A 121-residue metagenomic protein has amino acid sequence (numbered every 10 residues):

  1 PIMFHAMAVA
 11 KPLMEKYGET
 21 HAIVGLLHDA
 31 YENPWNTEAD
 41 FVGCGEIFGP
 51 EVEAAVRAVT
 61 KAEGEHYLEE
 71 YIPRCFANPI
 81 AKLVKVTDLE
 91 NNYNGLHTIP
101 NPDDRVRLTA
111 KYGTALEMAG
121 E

Functional and structural regions predicted by a protein language model:
P1-E121: Active-site helical microenvironments for divalent-metal-assisted chemistry
